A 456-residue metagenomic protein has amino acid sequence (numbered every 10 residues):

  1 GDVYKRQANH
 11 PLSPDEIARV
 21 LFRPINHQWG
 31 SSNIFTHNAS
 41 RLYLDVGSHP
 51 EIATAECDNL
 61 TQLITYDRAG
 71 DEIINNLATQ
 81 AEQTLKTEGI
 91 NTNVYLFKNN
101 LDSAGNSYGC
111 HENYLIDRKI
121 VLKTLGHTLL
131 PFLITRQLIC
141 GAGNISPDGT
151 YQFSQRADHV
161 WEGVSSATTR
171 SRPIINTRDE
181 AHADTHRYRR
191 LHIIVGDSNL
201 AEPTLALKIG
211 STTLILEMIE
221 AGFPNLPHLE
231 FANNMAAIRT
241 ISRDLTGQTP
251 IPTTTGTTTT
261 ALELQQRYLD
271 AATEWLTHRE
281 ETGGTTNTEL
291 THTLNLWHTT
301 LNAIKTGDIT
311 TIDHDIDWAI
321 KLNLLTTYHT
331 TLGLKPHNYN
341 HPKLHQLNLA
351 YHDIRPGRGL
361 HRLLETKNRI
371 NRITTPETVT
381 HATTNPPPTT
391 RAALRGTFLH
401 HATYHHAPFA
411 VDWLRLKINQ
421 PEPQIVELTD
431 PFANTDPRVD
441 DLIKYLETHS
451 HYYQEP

Functional and structural regions predicted by a protein language model:
G1-T92, L96-F97, H127-A142, P147 (+2 more regions): Terminal catalytic/cofactor-binding subdomain
N99-D117: Histidine-centered divalent-metal-coordination microenvironment in nucleic-acid enzymes
S103-N106, V160-E162, L200-E202: Flexible loop/turn segments at secondary-structure boundaries
I116, Q155-A157, V195-D197: Short, structured patches in soluble enzyme cores that scaffold and shape functional sites
D117, T150-F153, V160-E162: Extended, Lys/Arg-enriched charged tracts that mediate electrostatic binding to polyanionic substrates
V121-K123: A short alpha->loop->secondary-structure connector
S154-Q155, S166: Metal-ion-coordinating, acidic/His-rich active-site neighborhoods of enzymes acting on phosphate-containing substrates
